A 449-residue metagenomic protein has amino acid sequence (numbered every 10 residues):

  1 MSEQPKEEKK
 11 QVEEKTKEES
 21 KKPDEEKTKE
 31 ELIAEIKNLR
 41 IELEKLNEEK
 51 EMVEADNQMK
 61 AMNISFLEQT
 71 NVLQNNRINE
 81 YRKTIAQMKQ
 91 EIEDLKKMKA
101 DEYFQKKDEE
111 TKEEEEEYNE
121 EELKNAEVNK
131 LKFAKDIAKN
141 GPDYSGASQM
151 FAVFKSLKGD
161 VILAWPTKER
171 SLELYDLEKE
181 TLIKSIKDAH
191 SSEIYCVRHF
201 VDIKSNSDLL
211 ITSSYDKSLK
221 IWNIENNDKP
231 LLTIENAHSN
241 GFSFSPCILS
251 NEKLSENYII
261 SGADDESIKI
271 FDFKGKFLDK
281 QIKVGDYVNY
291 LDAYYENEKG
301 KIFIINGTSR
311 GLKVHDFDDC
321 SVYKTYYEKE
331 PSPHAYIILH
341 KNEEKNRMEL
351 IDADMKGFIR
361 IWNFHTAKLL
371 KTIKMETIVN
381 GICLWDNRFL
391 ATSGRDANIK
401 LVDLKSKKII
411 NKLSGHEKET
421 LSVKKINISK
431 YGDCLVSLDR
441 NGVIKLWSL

Functional and structural regions predicted by a protein language model:
S2-K6, E30-E173, S448: Intrinsically disordered, low-complexity acidic/Ser/Thr/Pro-rich linker and tail segments in large eukaryotic scaffolds
I137-S148, K187-I194, I234-F244, I282-V288 (+4 more regions): WD40/WD-repeat beta-propeller blade N-cap
V153-D160, R198-S207, C247-E256, D292-K301 (+3 more regions): Loop/turn segments within WD40 beta-propeller blades
I162-L163, L210, I259, I304 (+3 more regions): Hydrophobic beta-strand positions that form the internal "hydrophobic ladder" of WD40/Gbeta-like beta-propeller blades
P166-E169, S213-D216, G262-D265, G307-S309 (+3 more regions): Conserved strand-to-loop turn within each blade of WD40 beta-propeller repeats
L172-Y175, L219-N223, I268-D272, L312-D316 (+3 more regions): WD40-repeat beta-propellers
L177-E180, I224-N227, D272-K276, F317-C320 (+2 more regions): Short loop/turn segments that connect beta-strands within beta-propeller blades
L421-L449: Blade-level signature of beta-propeller repeat domains, shared across WD40, Kelch, NHL, RCC1 and BNR/Asp-box propellers
